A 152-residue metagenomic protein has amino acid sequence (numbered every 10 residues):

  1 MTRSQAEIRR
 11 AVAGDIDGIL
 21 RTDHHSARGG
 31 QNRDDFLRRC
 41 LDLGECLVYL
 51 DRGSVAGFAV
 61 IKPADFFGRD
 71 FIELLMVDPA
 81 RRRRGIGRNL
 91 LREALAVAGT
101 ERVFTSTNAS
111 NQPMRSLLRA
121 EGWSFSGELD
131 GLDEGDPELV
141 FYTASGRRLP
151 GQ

Functional and structural regions predicted by a protein language model:
M1-G14, R147-Q152: Conserved N-terminal entry element of GNAT/NAT acetyltransferase domains
A6, R10-L74, D78, L91 (+1 more regions): Acetyl-CoA-dependent GNAT
C40, V97-A98: Alpha-helix C-cap/termination motif
G68, N111, D133-P137: Short acidic/glycine-enriched loop/turn segments that link adjacent beta-strands
L74-R82, T107-N108: A short, internal acetyl-CoA/4′-phosphopantetheine-binding micro-motif in the GNAT/acyltransferase core
V77, R83-A96, S116, A120: Conserved acetyl-CoA-binding loop-helix of GNAT-fold acetyltransferases
A98-A109: Conserved GNAT acetyl-CoA-binding A-motif
F104-S106, G122-V140: Conserved catalytic-core motifs of GNAT/GCN5-like acyltransferases
